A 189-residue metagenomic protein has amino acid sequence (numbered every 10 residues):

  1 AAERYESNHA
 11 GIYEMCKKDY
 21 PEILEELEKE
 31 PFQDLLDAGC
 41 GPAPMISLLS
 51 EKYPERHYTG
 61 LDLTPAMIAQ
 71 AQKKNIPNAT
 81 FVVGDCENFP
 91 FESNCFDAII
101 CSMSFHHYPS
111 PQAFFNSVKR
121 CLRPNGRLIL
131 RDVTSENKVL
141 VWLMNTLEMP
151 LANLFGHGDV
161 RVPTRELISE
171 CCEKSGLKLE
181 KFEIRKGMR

Functional and structural regions predicted by a protein language model:
A1-E30, P44-L48, M67-Q70: Conserved class I S-adenosyl-L-methionine
L36-A38, P42-N88: Class I SAM-dependent methyltransferase SAM/SAH-binding core
I100: A conserved beta-strand element that flanks and buttresses the S-adenosyl-L-methionine
M103-S104: Short catalytic micro-motifs in class I SAM-dependent methyltransferases
Q112-P124: A short glycine-rich, Lys/Arg-flanked "PGG" loop and its adjoining helix->strand segment in the class I
I129-A152: Conserved class I S-adenosyl-L-methionine
V160-S175: Short alpha-helix
E180-R189: Conserved catalytic loop of SAM-dependent methyltransferase domains
